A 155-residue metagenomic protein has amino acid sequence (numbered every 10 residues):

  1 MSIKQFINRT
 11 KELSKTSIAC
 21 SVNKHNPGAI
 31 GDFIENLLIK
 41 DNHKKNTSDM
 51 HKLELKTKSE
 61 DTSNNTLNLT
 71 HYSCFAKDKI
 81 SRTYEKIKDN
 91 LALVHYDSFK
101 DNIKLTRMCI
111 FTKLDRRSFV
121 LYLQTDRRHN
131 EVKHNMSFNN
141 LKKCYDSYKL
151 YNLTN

Functional and structural regions predicted by a protein language model:
M1-K52, T57-N155: Nucleic-acid endonuclease domains
